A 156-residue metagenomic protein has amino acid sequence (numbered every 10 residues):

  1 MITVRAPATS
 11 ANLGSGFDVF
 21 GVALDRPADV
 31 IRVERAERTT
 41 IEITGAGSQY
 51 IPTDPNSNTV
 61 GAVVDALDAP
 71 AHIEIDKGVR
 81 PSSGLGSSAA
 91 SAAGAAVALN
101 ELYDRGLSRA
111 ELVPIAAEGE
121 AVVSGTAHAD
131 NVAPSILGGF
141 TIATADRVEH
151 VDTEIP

Functional and structural regions predicted by a protein language model:
M1-S83: ATP-binding N-lobe of GHMP and related small-molecule kinases
P7-N12, G16-A23, S82-A92, V122-G139: FAD-binding core of FAD-dependent oxidoreductases, characterized by glycine-rich FAD pyrophosphate-binding loops
S10, T53-G61, A89, A93 (+2 more regions): Electropositive phosphate-/nucleotide-binding environments in soluble metabolic enzymes
A28-V30, G61-D65, A93-N100, V113 (+1 more regions): Predominant activation on well-ordered alpha-helical scaffold segments within soluble catalytic domains
A36-R38, A69-H72, L99-I115, E149: Phosphate-handling active-site elements
L85-R109, P114, I136-G138: DPxDG-like acidic metal-binding loop motif
R109-P156: ATP-dependent small-molecule kinase catalytic core of the GHMP/sugar-kinase superfamily and closely related
